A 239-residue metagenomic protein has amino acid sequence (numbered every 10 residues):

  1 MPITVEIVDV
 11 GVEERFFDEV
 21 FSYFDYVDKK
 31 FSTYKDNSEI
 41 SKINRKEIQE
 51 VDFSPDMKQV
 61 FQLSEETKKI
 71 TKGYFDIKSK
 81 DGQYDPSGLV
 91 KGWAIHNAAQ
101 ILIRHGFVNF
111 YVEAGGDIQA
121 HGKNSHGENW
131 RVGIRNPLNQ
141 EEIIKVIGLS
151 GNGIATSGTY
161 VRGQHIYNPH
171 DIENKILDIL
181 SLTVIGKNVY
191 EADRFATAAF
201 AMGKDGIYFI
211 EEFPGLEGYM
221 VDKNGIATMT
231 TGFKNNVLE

Functional and structural regions predicted by a protein language model:
M1-E239: Mature catalytic core of soluble alpha/beta enzymes
